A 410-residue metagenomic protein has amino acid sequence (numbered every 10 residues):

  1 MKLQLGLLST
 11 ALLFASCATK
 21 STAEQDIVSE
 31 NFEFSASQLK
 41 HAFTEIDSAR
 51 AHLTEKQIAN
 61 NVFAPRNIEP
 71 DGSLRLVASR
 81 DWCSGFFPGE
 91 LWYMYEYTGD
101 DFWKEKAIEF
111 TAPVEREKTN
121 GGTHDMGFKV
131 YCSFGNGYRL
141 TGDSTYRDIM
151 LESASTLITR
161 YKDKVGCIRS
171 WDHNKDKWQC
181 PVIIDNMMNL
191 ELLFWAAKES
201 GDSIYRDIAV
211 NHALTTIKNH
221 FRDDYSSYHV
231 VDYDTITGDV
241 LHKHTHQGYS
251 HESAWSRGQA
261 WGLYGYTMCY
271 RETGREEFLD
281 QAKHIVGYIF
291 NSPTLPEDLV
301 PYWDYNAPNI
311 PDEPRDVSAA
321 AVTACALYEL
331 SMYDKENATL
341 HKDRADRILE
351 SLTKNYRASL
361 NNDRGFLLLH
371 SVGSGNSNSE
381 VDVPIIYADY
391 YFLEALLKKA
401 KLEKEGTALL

Functional and structural regions predicted by a protein language model:
K2-L8: Sec-dependent signal peptide recognition, specifically the positively charged N-region followed immediately by
T10-L12: Short, linear, compositionally biased motifs with a strong N-terminal bias
A15-S16: C-terminal motif of bacterial Sec signal peptides marking the signal peptidase cleavage site
S21-L410: Glycan-recognition and catalytic cores of secretory/periplasmic carbohydrate-active enzymes
